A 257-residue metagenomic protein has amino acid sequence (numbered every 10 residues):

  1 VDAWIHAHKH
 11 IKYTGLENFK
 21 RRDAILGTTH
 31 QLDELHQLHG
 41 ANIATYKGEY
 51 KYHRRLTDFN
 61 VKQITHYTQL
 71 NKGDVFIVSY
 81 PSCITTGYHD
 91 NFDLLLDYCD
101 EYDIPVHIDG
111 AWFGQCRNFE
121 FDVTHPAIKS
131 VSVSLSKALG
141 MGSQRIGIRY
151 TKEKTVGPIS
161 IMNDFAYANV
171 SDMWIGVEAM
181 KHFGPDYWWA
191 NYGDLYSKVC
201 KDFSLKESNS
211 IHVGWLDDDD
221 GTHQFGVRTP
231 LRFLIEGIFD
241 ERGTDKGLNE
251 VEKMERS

Functional and structural regions predicted by a protein language model:
V1-S257: PLP-dependent class I/II
